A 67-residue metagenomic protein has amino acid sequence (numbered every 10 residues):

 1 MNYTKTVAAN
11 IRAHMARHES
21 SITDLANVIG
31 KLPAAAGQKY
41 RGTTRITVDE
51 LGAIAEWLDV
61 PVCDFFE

Functional and structural regions predicted by a protein language model:
M1-S20: A short, Lys/Arg-rich alpha-helix, primarily the initiator
R17, V28, W57: Residues within the alpha-helical elements of helix-turn-helix
I22, P33, V48-L51: Helix-turn-helix DNA-binding elements, focusing on the entry/boundary residues of the two helices that contact DNA
D24-A26, I54: Short alpha-helical "recognition helix" segments of helix-turn-helix
G30-I46: Recognition helix of helix-turn-helix/homeodomain-like DNA-binding domains that insert into the DNA major groove
D49-D64: DNA major-groove recognition helix of helix-turn-helix/homeodomain DNA-binding modules
E67: Phosphate-coordinating loops and pocket residues in cytosolic domains that bind phosphorylated ligands
